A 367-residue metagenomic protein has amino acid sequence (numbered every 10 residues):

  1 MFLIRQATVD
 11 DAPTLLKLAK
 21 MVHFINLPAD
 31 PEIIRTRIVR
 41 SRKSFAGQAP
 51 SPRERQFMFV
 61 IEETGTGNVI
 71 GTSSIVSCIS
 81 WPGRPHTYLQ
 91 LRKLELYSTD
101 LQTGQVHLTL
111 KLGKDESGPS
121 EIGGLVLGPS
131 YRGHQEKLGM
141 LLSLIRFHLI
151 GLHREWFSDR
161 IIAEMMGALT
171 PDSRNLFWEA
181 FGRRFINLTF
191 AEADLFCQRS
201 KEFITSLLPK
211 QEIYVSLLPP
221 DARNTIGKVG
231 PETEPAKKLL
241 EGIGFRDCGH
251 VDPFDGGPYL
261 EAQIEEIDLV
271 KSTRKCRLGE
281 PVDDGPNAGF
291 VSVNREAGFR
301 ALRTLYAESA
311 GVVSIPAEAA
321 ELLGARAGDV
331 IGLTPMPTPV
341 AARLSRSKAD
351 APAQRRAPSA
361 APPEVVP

Functional and structural regions predicted by a protein language model:
M1-G47, P52-S77, P82-Y88: Short amphipathic alpha-helix that is part of the acyltransferase structural core
E62, G123-H134: A short, internal acetyl-CoA/4′-phosphopantetheine-binding micro-motif in the GNAT/acyltransferase core
S77-G124, A191-Q198, E202: Conserved acyl-donor/pantetheine-binding loop and adjacent beta-alpha core of acyl/acetyltransferases and related
E116-I122, L127, F147-M166, L176 (+1 more regions): Conserved GNAT acetyl-CoA-binding A-motif
G133-I150: Conserved acetyl-CoA-binding loop-helix of GNAT-fold acetyltransferases
F181, F190-L207, I213-N224: Long, charge-rich alpha-helical interaction segments
L217-V282: Anionic-ligand-binding alpha/beta catalytic cores of soluble enzymes and soluble regulatory domains that recognize
T304-G328: Short beta-strand-centered segments at strand-helix junctions
